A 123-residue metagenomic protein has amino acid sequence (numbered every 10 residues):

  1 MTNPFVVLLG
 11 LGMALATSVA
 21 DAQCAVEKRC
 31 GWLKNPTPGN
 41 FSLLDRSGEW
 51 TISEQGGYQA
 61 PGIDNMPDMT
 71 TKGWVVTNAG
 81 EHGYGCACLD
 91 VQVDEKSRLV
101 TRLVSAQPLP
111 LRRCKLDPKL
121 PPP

Functional and structural regions predicted by a protein language model:
M1-P4: Positively charged n-region of N-terminal signal peptides that target proteins for export
V6-A16: Bacterial N-terminal signal peptides
A22-T77: N-terminal secretory signal peptides
D64-P123: Beta-strand-rich cores of mature extracytoplasmic or soluble domains
